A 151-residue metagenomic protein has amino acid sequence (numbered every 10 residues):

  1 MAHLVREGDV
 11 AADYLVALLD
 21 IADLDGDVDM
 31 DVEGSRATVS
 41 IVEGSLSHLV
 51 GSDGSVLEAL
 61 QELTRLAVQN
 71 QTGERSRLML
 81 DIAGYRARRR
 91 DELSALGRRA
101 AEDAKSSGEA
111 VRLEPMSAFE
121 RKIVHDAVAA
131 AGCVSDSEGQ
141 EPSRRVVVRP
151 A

Functional and structural regions predicted by a protein language model:
M1-A151: RNA-contacting regions in translation and RNA-metabolism proteins, encompassing KH/S1 modules where present
